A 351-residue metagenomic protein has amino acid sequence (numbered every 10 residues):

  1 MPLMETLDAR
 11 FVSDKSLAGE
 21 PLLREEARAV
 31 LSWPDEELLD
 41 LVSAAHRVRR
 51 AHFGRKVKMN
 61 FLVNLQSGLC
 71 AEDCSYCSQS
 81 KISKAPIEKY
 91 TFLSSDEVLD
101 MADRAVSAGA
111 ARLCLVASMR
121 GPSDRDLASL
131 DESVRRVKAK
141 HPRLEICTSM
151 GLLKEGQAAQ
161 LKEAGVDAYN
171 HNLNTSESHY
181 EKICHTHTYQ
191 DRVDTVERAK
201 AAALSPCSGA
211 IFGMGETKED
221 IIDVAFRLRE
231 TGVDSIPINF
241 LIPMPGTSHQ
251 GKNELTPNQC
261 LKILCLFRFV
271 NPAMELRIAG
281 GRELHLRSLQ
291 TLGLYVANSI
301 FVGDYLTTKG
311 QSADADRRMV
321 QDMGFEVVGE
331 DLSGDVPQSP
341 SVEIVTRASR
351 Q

Functional and structural regions predicted by a protein language model:
M1-E36, D100, V106, K140 (+1 more regions): Auxiliary Fe-S-binding modules of radical SAM enzymes
G19, A45, C74, L115 (+5 more regions): Conserved, mostly hydrophobic/aromatic
L23, K81-G209, M214, K218-T231: Conserved Radical SAM active-site core
D40-S83, L93-C114: N-terminal pre-triad scaffold of radical SAM enzymes
V42, A71, L127-L130, K218-I222 (+2 more regions): Conserved strand-to-helix beginnings and helix N-cap segments that scaffold or border functional pockets
H46-R47, R135, C265, T291: Active-site phosphate/pyrophosphate- and oxyanion-stabilizing loops and adjacent acidic/basic residues in soluble
V57-F61, L113, I146-T148, Y169-H171 (+4 more regions): Hydrophobic faces of well-ordered beta-strands that scaffold small-molecule active sites in alpha/beta enzyme cores
L62-V63, M150, T188, A210-G213 (+4 more regions): Glycine- and other small-residue-rich loops at beta-strand/loop junctions that grip anionic moieties
